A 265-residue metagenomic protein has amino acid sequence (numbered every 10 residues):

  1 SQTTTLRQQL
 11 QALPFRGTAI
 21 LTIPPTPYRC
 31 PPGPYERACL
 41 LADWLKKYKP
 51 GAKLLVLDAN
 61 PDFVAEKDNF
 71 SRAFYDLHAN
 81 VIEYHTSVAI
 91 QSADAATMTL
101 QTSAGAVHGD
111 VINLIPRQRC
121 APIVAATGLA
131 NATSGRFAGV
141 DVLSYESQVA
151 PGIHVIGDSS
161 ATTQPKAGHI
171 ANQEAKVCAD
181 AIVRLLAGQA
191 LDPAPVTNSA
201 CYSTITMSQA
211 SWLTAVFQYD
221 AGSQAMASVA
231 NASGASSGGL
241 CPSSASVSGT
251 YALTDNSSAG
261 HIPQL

Functional and structural regions predicted by a protein language model:
S1-F15, H108-Q173: FAD-site-proximal beta/loop scaffold in flavoenzymes
S1-Y48, L143: Glycine-rich dinucleotide-binding loop and its adjacent helix/turn
T18, G51-L55, G152: Residues at the starts of beta-strands that form the adenosine-phosphate
P24, A59-P61, D158: Cofactor-binding loop segments of dinucleotide-utilizing enzymes, especially the Rossmann-like FAD- and NAD(P)+-binding
K46-R136: A Rossmann-like FAD-binding core segment of flavoenzymes
R136-H154, T206-Q218, G222-A225: FAD-binding beta-loop-beta segment adjacent to the flavin cofactor pocket
I156-S199, S203-T204: A conserved FAD-binding loop/helix module that cradles the flavin
L213-L265: C-terminal auxiliary extensions adjacent to catalytic cores
